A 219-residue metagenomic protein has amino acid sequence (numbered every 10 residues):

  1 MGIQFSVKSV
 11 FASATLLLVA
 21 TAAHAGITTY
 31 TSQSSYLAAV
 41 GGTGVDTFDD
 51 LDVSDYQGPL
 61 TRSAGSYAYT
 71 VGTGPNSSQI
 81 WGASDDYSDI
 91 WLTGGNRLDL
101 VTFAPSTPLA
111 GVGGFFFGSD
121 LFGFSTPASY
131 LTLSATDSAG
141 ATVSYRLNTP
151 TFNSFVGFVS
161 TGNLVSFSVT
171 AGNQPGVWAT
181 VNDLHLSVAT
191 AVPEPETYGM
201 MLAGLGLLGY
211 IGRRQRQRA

Functional and structural regions predicted by a protein language model:
G2-F11: Bacterial N-terminal signal peptides that target proteins for export
V10-L17, A203: Sec-dependent N-terminal signal peptides
A12, A25-G26: Extreme N-terminal export signal peptides that direct proteins to the secretory pathway
A20-A22: N-terminal signal peptide c-region/cleavage motif recognized by signal peptidases
G26-A189: Surface-exposed, well-ordered secondary-structure segments
P193-R213: A short, hydrophobic C-terminal helix/tail in secreted or cell-surface proteins
Q215-A219: Short, charged juxtamembrane terminal tails flanking transmembrane helices
